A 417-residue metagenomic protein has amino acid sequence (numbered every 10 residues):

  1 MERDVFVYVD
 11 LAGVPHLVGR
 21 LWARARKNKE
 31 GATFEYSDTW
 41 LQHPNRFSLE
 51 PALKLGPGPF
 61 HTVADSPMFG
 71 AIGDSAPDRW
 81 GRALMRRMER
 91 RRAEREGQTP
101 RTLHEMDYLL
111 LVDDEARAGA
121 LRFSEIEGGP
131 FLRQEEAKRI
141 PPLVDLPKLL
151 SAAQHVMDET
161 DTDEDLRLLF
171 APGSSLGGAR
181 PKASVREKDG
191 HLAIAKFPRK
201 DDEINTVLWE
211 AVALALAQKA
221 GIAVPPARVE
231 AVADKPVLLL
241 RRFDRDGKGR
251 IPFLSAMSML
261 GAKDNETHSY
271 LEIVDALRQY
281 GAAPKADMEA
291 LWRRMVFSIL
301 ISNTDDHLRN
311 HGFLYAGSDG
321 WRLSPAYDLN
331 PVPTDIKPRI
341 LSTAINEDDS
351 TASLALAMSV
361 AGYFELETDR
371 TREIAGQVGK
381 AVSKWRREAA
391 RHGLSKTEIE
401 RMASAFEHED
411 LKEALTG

Functional and structural regions predicted by a protein language model:
M1-L308, G312-G417: Phosphate/dinucleotide-binding and metal-coordinating scaffold of catalytic cores in nucleotide-dependent enzymes
